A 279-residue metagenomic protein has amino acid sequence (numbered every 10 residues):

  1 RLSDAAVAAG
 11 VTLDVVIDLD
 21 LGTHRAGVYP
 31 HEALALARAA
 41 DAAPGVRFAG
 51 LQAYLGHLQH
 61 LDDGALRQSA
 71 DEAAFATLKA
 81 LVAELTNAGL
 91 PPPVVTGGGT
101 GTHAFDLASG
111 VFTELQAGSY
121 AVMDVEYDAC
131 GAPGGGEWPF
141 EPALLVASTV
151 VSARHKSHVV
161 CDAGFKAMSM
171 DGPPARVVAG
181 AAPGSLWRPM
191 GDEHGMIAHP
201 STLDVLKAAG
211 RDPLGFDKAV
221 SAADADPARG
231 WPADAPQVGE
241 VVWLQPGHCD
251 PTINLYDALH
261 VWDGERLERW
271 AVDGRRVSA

Functional and structural regions predicted by a protein language model:
R1-G10: Active-site-adjacent beta->alpha loops and helix N-cap segments on the catalytic face of soluble alpha/beta enzymes
V7, D14, D20-G134: Active-site loop/helix belt of alpha/beta enzymes
L13, P44, P93, T113 (+6 more regions): Structural beta-strand/beta-sheet cores of well-ordered domains, especially the beta-sheet scaffolds that support
R67-S69, T102-A182: Active-site loop ensemble at the mouth of alpha/beta enzyme cores that anchors a bound cofactor
A74, W138-E141, S185-P189: Short Gly/Pro-enriched turn/cap motifs at secondary-structure boundaries
R154-A279: C-terminal accessory subdomain/extension
